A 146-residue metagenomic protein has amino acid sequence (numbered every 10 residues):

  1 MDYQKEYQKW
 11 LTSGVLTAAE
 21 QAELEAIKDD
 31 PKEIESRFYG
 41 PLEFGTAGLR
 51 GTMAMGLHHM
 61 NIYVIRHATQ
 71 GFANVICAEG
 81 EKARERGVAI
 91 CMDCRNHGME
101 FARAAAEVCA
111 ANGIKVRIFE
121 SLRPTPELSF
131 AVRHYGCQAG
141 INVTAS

Functional and structural regions predicted by a protein language model:
D2, Y7-A105: An N-terminal, well-structured beta->alpha segment
K9-S13, A83-S146: Ferredoxin-reductase
